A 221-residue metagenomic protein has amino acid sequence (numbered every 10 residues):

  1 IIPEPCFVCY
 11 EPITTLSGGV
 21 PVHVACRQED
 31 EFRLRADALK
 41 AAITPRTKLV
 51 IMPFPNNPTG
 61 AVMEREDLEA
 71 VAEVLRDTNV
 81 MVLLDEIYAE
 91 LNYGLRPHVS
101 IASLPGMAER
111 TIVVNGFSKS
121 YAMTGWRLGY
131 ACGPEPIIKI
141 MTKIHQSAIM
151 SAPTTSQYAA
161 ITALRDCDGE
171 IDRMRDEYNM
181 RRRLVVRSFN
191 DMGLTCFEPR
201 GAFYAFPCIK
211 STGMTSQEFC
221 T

Functional and structural regions predicted by a protein language model:
I1-T221: PLP-dependent class I/II
